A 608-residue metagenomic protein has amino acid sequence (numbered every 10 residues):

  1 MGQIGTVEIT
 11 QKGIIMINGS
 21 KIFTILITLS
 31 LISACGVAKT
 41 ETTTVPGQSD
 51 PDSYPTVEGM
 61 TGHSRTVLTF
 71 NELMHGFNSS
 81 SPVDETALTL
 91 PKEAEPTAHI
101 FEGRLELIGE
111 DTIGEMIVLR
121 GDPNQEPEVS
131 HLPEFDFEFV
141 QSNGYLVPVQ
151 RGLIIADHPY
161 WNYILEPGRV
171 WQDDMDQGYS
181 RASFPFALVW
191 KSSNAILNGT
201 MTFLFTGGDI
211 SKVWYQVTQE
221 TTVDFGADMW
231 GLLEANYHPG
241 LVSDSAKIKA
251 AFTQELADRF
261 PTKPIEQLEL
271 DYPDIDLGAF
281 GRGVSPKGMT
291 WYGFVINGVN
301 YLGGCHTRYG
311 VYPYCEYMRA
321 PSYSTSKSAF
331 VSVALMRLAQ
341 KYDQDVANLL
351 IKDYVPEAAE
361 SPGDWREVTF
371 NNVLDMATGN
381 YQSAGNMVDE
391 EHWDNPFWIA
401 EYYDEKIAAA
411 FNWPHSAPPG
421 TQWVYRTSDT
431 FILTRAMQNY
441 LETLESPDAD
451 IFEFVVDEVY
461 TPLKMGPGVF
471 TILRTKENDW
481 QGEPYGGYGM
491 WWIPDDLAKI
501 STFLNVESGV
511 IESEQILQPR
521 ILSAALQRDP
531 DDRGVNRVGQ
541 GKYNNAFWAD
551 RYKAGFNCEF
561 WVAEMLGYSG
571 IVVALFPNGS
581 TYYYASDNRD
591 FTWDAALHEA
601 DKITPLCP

Functional and structural regions predicted by a protein language model:
V45-T206: Long, solvent-exposed N-terminal ectodomains/accessory regions that are displayed to the extracellular/lumenal milieu
D50-A87, K341-Y381, N412-H415, E442-G487 (+1 more regions): Active-site helix/loop module of the DD-peptidase/beta-lactamase fold, centered on the serine-lysine SxxK catalytic
P133-Q141, L153-P273, N557-P608: Structured C-terminal helix/loop/strand segments within mature extracytoplasmic catalytic/sensor domains
E266-Y292, E360-M465, P494-A498, F503-V506: Active-site-adjacent helix/loop patches that line small-molecule binding or acyl-intermediate pockets
E269-Y314, V572-A574: A short, well-structured edge-of-sheet supersecondary motif
P321-V346, V373, L433-M437, L497-I500 (+1 more regions): Active-site SXXK
S332, D429-N439, Y488-V510, S569-D587: Active-site-proximal alpha-helical segments within enzyme catalytic domains
P467-K476, Q527-S586: Active-site Gly/Thr loop motif
